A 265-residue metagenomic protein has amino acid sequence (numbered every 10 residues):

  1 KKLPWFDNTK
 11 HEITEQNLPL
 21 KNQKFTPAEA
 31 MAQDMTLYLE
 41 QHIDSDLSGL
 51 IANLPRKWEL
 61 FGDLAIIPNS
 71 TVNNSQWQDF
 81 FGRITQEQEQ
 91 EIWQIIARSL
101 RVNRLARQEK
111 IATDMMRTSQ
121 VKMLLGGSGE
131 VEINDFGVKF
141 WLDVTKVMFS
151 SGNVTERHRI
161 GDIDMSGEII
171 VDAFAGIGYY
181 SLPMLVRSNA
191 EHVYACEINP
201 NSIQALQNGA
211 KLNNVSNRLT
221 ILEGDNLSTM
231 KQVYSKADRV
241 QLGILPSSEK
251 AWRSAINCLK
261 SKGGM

Functional and structural regions predicted by a protein language model:
K1-M265: SAM-dependent transferase fold signal centered on methyltransferase-like domains, encompassing both Class I
